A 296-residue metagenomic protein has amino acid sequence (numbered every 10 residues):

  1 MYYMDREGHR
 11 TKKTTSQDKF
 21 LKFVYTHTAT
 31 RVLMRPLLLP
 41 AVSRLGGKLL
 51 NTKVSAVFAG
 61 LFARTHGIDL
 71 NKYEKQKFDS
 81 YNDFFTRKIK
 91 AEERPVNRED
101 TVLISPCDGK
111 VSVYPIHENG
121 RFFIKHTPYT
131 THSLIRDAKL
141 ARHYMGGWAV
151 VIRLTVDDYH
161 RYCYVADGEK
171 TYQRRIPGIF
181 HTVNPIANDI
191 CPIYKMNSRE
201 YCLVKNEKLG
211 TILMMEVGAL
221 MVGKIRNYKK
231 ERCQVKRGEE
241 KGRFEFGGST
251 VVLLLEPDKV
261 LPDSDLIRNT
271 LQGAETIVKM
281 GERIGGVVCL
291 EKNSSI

Functional and structural regions predicted by a protein language model:
M1-I296: Contiguous, well-folded functional domains in the mature portion of proteins
